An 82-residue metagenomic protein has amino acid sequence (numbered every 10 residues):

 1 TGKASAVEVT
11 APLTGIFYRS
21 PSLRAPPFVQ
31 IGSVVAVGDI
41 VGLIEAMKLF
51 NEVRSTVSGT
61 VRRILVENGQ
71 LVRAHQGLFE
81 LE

Functional and structural regions predicted by a protein language model:
T1-E82: Structured functional modules or segments
